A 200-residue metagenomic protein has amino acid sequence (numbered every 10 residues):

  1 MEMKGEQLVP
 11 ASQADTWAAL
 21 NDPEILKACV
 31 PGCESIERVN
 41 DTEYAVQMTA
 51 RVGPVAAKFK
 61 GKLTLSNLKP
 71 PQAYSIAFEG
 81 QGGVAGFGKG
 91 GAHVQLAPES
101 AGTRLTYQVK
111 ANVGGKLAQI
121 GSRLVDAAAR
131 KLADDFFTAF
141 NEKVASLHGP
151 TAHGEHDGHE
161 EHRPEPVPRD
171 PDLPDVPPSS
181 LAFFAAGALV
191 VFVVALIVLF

Functional and structural regions predicted by a protein language model:
M1-E43, R51, R163, S179-F200: Hydrophobic ligand-binding cavity/cleft-lining segments
E2-L8, E43, K58-K60, A73 (+2 more regions): Intrinsic-disorder/low-complexity, polar/charged segments enriched in Ser/Thr/Lys/Arg/Asp/Glu/Gln
G5, E34, G61-N67, G90-P98: Hydrophobic/aromatic beta-strand elements that line small-molecule binding cavities or substrate pockets in beta-rich
T16-L20, L26, L65, Y107 (+1 more regions): Hydrophobic pocket/interface hotspot
R38-E79: Glycine-rich portal/gate segments that line the openings of hydrophobic small-molecule binding cavities
E79-A127: Beta-strand/loop substructures that line and gate deep hydrophobic ligand-binding cavities in soluble
K116-P164: A conserved amphipathic terminal alpha-helix motif
E155-G187: C-terminal accessory regions
